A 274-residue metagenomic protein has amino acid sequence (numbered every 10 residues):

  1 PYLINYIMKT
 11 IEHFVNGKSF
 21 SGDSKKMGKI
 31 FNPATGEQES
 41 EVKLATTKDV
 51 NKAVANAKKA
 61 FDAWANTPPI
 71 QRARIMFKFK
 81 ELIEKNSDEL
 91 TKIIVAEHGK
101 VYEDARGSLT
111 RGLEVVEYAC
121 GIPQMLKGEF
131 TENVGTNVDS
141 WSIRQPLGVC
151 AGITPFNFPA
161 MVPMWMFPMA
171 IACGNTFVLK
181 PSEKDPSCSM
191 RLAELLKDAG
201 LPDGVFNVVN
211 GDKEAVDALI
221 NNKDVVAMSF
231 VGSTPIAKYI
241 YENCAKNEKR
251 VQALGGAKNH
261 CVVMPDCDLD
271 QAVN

Functional and structural regions predicted by a protein language model:
Y6-V138: N-terminal Rossmann-like NAD(P)+-binding subdomain of aldehyde/semialdehyde dehydrogenases
E129-D203: Conserved small-residue-rich beta-alpha loop and adjacent elements that most often cradle the phosphate/pyrophosphate
D139-S140, N207-V226: A structured beta-alpha segment of the ubiquitous adenosine-cofactor-binding alpha/beta core
F167-P168, V216, V273: Generic hydrophobic/aromatic pocket-lining and core-packing "Φ" positions
P168, A227-V231: Periplasmic-binding protein-like
N175, K180-S182, N210, V231 (+1 more regions): Short beta->alpha connector loops at strand-helix junctions that form conserved, small/polar/Pro-enriched
E214, F230-Y239: Adenylate-forming
P235-N274: ALDH superfamily catalytic-core signature
